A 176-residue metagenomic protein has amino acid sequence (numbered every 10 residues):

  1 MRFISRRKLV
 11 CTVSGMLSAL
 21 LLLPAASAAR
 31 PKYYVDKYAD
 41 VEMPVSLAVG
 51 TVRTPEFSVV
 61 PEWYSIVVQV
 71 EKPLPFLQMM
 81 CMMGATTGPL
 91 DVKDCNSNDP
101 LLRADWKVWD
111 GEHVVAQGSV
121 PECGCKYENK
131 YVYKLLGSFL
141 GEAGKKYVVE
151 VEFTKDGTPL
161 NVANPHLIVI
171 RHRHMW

Functional and structural regions predicted by a protein language model:
M1-S5: N-terminal secretory signal peptides that target proteins for export/translocation
R6-K8, G157: Netrin-like (NTR/C345C) domain of secreted extracellular proteins
K8-V10, L21: N-terminal export leaders
M16-L22: Hydrophobic core
L22-W176: Acidic, Ser/Thr/Pro
